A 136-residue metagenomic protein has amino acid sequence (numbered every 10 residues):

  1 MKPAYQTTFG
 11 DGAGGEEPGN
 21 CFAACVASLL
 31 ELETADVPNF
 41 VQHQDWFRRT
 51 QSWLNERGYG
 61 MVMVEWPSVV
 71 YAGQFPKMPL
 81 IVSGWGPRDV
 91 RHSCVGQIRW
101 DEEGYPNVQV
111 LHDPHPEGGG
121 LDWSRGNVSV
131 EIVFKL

Functional and structural regions predicted by a protein language model:
M1-V41: Active-site-adjacent structural segments surrounding the nucleophilic cysteine of cysteine proteases and isopeptidases
L32-K135: Conserved active-site-adjacent core of cysteine acyl-enzyme catalytic domains
